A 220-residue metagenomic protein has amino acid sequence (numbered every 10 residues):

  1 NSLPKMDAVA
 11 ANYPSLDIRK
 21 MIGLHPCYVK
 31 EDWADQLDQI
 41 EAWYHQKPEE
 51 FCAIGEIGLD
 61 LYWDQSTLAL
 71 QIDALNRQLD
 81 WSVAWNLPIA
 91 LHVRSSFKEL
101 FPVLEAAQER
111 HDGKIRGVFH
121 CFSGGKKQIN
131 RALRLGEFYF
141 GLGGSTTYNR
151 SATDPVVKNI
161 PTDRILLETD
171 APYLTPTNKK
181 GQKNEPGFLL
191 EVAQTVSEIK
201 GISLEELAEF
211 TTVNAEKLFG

Functional and structural regions predicted by a protein language model:
N1-G220: Mid-domain alpha/beta scaffold segments of enzyme catalytic cores
